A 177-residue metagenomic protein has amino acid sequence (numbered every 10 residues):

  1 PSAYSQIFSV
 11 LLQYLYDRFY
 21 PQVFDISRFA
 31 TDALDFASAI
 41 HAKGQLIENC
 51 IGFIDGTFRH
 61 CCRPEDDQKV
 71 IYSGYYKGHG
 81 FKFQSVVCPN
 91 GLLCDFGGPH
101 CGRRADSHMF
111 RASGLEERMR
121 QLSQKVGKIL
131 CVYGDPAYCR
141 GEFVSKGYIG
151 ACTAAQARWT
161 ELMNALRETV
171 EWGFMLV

Functional and structural regions predicted by a protein language model:
P1-V177: Short, well-ordered secondary-structure "scaffold" segments embedded in the functional core of diverse domains
